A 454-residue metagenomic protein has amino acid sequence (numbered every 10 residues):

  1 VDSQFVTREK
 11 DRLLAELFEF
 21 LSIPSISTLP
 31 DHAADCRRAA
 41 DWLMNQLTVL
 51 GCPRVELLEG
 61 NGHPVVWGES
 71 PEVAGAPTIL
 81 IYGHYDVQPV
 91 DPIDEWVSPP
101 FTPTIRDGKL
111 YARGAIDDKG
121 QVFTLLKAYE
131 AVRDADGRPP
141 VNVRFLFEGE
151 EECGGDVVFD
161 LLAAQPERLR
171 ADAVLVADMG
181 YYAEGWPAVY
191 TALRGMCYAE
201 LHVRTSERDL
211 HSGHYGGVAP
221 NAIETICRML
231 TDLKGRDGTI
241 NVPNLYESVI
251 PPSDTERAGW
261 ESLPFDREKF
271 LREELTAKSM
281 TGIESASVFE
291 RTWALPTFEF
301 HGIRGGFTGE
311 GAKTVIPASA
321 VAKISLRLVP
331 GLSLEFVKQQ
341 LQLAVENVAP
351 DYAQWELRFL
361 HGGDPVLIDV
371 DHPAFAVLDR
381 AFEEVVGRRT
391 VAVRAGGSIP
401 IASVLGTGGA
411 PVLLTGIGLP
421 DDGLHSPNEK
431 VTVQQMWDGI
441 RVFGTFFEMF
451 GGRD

Functional and structural regions predicted by a protein language model:
V1-I93, S319, K323, F336: N-terminal helical capping/dimerization or prosegment-like subdomains of hydrolases acting on amide or phosphate bonds
A74, A183, N241-S319, G331-Q340 (+2 more regions): An extended, acidic, His-containing surface patch that forms the Zn2+-binding/catalytic region of metallohydrolases
A76-F147, D438: Active-site metal-coordination/substrate-binding segment of hydrolases, especially metallo-dependent peptidases
D86, L233-D237, Q342-Y352: A common structural junction motif
I116, E207-D209, S325-L334, G363: A generic structural motif
P140-N221: Histidine/acidic-residue-rich, glycine-tolerant segments that coordinate divalent metal ions
G216-G238: A short core secondary-structure module
